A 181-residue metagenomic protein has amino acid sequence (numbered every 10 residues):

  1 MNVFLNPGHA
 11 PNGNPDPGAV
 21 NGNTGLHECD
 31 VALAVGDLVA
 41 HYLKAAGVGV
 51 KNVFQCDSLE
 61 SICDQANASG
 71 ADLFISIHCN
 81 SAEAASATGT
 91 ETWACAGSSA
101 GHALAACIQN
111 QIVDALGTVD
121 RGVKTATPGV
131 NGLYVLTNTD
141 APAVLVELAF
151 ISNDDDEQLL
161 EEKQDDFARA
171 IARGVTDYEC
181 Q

Functional and structural regions predicted by a protein language model:
M1, L43-G49, S69-F74, T118-V119 (+1 more regions): Loop/turn elements at helix/coil->beta-strand transitions in domains of secreted/extracellular proteins
M1-C63, L145: Active-site histidine-acidic residue metal-binding/catalytic motifs, centered on HxH/HExxH-like signatures
F4, A10-P15, S76-C79, E83 (+1 more regions): Active-site-adjacent mobile loop/cap segments within catalytic or ligand-binding domains
G13-H27, S81-A115: A short, glycine/acidic-enriched catalytic loop
T24-V31, V35, F54, S58 (+3 more regions): Extracytoplasmic/periplasmic, Sec-exported soluble proteins
L38, K44, A100-G117, E157-Q181: Long, well-ordered alpha-helical scaffolding segments within enzyme catalytic domains, especially pronounced
V50-C56, T118-A126: Surface-exposed patches in mature extracellular/periplasmic domains of secreted proteins
E60-D72, L133-T139: Mature extracellular/periplasmic domains of secretome proteins
